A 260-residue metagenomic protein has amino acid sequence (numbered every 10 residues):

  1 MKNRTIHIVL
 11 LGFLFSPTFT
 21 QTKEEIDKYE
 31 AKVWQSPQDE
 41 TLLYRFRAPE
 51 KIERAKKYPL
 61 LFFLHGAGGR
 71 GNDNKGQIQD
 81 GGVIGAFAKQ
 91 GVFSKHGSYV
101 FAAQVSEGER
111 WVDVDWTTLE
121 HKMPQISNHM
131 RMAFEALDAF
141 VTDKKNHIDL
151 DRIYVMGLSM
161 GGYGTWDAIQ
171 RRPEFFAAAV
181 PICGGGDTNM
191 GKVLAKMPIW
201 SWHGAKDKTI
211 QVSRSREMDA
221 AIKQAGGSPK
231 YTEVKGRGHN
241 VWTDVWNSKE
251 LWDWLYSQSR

Functional and structural regions predicted by a protein language model:
M1-K23: Bacterial Sec-dependent N-terminal signal peptides
T18-L60, S98, H129, A136 (+7 more regions): A domain-start/cap signature at the N-terminus of enzymes
K51-K56, W111-L158: Gly/Ser-rich "nucleophile elbow"/oxyanion-hole loop immediately N-terminal to the catalytic nucleophile in hydrolases
L64-G66, H203-G204: The conserved beta1-alpha1 loop
A67-R131: Active-site machinery of serine-nucleophile hydrolases
Q79-G91, C183-K192, S213, E217: Alpha-helical scaffolding within the catalytic cores of extracellular/periplasmic polymer-degrading hydrolases
V141-A195: Primarily recognizes the serine-hydrolase "nucleophile elbow" in alpha/beta-hydrolase and SGNH/GDSL folds
I182, P198-R260: C-terminal catalytic histidine-bearing segment of alpha/beta-hydrolase fold enzymes
